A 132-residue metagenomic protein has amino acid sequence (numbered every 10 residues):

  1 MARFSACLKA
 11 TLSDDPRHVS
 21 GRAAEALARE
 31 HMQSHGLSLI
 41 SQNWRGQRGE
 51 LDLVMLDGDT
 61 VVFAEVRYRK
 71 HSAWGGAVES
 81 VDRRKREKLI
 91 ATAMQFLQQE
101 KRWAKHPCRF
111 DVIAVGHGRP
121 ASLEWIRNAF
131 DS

Functional and structural regions predicted by a protein language model:
M1-Q42: Acidic-basic catalytic patches of nuclease active cores, encompassing PD-(D/E)XK and other metal-cofactor nuclease
D15, V19, A23, L27 (+3 more regions): Residues at secondary-structure transition points
M32, L89, F110: Residue-level signal for inorganic ion chemistry
G46-G49, R119: Short acidic/glycine-enriched loop/turn segments that link adjacent beta-strands
R48, V61-F63, P107, L123: Structural motif
L51-A77, V81, L89: Conserved catalytic cores of phosphodiester-cleaving nucleases, focusing on short active-site segments
I90-E100: Metal-dependent nuclease catalytic cores in nucleic-acid-processing enzymes, especially RNase H-like/related
Q99-S132: Domain-level recognition of nuclease-like catalytic cores that cleave nucleotide substrates
